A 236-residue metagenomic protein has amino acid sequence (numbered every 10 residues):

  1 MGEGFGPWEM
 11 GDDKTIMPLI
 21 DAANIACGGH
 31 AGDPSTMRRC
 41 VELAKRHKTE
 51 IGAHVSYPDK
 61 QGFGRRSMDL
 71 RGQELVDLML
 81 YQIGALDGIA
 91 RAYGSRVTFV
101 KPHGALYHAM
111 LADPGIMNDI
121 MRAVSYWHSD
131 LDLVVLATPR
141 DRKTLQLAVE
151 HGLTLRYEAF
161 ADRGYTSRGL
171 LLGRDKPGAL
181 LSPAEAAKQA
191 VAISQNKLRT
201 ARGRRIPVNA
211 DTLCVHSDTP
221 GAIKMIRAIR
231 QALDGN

Functional and structural regions predicted by a protein language model:
F5-R38: A short alpha/beta connector and helix-capping loop motif
K14-P18, R38-G52, R91-G94: Acidic (Asp/Glu)-rich catalytic clusters
I25-H30, A109-A112, H128-P139: Catalytic beta/alpha-barrel core
A44, K188-A192, A222-N236: C-terminal helical cap(s) of enzyme catalytic domains, especially alpha/beta-barrels
H54, V100, V215: Conserved, mostly hydrophobic/aromatic
D59-G94, F99: Glycine/small-residue-rich loop that forms an oxyanion/phosphate-binding "nest" at active or ligand-binding sites
D113-D119: Charged helix-capping and loop-helix junction motifs
T138-K143, L147-L198: Active-site rim beta-loop-alpha module in soluble metabolic enzymes
